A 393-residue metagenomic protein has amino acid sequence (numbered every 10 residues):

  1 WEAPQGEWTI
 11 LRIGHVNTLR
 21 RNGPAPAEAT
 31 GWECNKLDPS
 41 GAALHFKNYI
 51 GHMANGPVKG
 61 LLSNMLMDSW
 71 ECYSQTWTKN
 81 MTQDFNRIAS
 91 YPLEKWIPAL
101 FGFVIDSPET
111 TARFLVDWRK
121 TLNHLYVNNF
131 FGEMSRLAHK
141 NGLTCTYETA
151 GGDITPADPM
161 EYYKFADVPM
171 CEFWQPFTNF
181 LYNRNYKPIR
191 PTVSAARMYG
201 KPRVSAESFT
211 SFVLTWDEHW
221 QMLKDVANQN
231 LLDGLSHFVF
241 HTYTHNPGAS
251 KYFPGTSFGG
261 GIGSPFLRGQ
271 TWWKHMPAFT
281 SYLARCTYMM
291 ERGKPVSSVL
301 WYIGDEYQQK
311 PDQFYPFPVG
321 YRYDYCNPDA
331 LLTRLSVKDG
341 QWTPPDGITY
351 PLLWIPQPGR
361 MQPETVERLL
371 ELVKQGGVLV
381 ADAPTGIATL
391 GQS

Functional and structural regions predicted by a protein language model:
W1-A54: Extended acidic/polar, glycine-enriched regions that form or flank non-catalytic beta-rich accessory modules
H52-N64, S69-S393: Carbohydrate-binding surfaces of carbohydrate-active enzymes
